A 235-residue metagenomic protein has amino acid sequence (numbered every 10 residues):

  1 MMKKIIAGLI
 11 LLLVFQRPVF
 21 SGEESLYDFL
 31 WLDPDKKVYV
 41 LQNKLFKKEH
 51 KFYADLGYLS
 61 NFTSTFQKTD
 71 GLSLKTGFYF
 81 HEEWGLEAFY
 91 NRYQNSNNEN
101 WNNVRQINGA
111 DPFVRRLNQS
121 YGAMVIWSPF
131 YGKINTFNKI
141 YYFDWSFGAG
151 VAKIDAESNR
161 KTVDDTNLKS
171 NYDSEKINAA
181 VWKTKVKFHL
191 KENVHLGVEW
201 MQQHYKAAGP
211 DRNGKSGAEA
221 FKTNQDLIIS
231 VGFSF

Functional and structural regions predicted by a protein language model:
S21-G77: Short glycine/proline- and aromatic-enriched beta-strand/turn motifs that initiate or cap beta-hairpins
F46-K48, S64-F66, F113-L117, K139 (+2 more regions): Replace "Gram-negative outer membrane beta-barrel proteins" with "bacterial and organellar outer membrane beta-barrel
F52-A54, E83-L86, G132-K133, F188-L196: Repeated loop/turn-to-beta-strand initiation elements of outer-membrane beta-barrel proteins
A54, L74, A123, F147 (+2 more regions): Membrane-embedded beta-strands of outer-membrane beta-barrel proteins, especially the hydrophobic/small aromatic
Y58-S60, F78, W127-P129, V186-F188 (+1 more regions): Residue-level signature of outer-membrane beta-barrel architecture
K68-G71, E99-V104, N138-K139, S158-L168 (+1 more regions): Outer-membrane beta-barrel translocator domains and adjoining extracellular loop/strand segments of Gram-negative
E87-K161: Gram-negative (and chloroplast) outer-membrane scaffold detector with strong preference for beta-barrel transmembrane
Y121-W127, K222-F235: Outer-membrane beta-barrel "beta-signal"
